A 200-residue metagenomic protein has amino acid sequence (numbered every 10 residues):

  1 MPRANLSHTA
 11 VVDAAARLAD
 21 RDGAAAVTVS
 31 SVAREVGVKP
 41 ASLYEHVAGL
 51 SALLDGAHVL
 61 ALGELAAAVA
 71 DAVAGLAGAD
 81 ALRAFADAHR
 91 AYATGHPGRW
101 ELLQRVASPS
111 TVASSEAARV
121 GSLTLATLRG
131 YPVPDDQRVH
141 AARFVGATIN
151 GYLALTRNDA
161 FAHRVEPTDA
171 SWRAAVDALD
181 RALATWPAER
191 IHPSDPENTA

Functional and structural regions predicted by a protein language model:
M1-L6, P187-A200: N-terminal intrinsically disordered/low-complexity leader segments
H8-A16, D20, A25-A26, G37 (+3 more regions): An amphipathic alpha-helix adjacent to DNA-recognition modules
S30-R34, L43: Append "Primarily bacterial transcriptional regulators
K39-A41: Key DNA-contact positions within bacterial/archaeal DNA-binding proteins
A70-E101, A118-G121, D135, A141-V145: Hydrophobic alpha-helical connector segments
R90-T111, L123, A154-A162: Amphipathic alpha-helical segments used for helix-helix packing
A107-D135, V139-F144, E166-R181: Amphipathic alpha-helical packing segments from all-alpha helical-bundle domains
A147-V165, D180-E189: Amphipathic C-terminal alpha-helical segment
